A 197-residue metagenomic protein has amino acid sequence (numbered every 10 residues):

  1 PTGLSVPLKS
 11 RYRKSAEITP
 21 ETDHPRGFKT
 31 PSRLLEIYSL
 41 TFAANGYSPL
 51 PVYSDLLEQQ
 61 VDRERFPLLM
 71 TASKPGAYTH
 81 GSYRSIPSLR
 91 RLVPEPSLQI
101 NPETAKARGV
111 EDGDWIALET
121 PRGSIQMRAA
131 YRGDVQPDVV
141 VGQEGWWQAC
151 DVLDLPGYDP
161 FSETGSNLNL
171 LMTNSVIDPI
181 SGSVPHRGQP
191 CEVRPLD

Functional and structural regions predicted by a protein language model:
P1-I86: Long, low-complexity segments enriched in small/aliphatic residues
P1-S5, Y83-Q99, E103-D197: Long, contiguous, secondary-structure-rich segments that constitute the structural scaffold of globular domains
